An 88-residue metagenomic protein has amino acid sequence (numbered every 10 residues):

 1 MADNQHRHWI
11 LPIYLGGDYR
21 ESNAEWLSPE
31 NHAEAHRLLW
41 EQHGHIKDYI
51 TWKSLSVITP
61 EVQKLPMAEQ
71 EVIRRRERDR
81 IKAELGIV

Functional and structural regions predicted by a protein language model:
M1-L27: Histidine-centered nuclease catalytic patch
Q5-R7, A24-E25, E34, E84-V88: Functionally constrained cores in energy, signaling, and assembly domains
H6-H8, D18-Y19, N31-R37, V72: Residue-level signal for functionally critical sites in structured catalytic/ligand-binding pockets
Y14-L15, Q42, E84: Intrinsically disordered, low-complexity segments enriched in small/polar residues
G17-D18, H45, I87: Intrinsically disordered, low-complexity regions
A24-K47: Short Cys/His-centered divalent metal-binding micro-motifs
E41-T59: Short, Lys/Arg-enriched phosphate-binding patches
V57-V88: Secondary-structure boundary/linker elements at domain or insertion junctions
